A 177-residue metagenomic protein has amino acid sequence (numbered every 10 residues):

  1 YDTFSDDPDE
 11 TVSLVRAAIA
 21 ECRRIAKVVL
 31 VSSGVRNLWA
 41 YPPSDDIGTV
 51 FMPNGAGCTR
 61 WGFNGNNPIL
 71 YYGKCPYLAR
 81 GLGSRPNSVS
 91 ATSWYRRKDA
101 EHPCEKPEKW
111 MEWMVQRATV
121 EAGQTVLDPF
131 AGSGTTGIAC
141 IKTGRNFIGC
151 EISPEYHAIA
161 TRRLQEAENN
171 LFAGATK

Functional and structural regions predicted by a protein language model:
Y1-A158: Core catalytic lobe of class I
T161-A175: Short, conserved SAM-binding/catalytic segment of Class I S-adenosyl-L-methionine-dependent methyltransferases
